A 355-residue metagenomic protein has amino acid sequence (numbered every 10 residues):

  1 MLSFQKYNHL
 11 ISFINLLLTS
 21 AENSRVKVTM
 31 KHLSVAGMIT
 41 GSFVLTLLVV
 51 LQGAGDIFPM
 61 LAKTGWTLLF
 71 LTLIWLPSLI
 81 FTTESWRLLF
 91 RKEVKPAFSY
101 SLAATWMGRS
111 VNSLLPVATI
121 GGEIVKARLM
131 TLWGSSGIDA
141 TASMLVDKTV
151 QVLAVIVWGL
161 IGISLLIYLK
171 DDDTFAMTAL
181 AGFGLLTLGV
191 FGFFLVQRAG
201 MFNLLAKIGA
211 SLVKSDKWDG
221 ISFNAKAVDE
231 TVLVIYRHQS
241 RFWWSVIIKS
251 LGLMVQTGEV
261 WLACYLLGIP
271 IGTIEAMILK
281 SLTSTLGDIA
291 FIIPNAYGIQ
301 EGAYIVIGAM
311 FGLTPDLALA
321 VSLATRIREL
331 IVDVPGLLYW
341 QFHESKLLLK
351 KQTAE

Functional and structural regions predicted by a protein language model:
L2-P59, G108-S215, Y297-E355: Transmembrane helix-loop-helix hairpins in multi-pass inner-membrane proteins
D56-T64, V94-K95, T231-H238: Helix-boundary and loop/linker segments of multi-pass membrane transporters
L68-T72, L76, W106-L114, L145 (+5 more regions): Hydrophobic faces of transmembrane alpha-helices in multi-pass small-molecule transporters and flippases across diverse
L68-T72, S99-A103, A179-G182, F242-I247 (+1 more regions): Hydrophobic alpha-helical transmembrane segments
P77-T83, L88-R91, S113-I124, I289-Q300: Short helix-coil transition sites and intra-membrane helix breaks within transmembrane domains of multi-pass
T83-M107, A263-S281, Y304: Membrane-embedded helical hairpins/re-entrant loop segments and their flanking transmembrane helices within multi-pass
I221-L267: Alpha-helical transmembrane segments and their immediate interhelical loop/hinge regions in multi-pass membrane
C264-A324: Membrane-interfacial helix-loop connectors
